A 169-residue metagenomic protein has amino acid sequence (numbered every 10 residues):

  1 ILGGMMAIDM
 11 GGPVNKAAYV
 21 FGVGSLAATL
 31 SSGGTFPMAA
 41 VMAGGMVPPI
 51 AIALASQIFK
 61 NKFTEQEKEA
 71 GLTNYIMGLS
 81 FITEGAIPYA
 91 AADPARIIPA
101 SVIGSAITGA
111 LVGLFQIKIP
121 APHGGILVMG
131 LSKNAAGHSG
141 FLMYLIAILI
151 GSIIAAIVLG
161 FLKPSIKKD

Functional and structural regions predicted by a protein language model:
I1-K168: Pore-lining transmembrane helices
